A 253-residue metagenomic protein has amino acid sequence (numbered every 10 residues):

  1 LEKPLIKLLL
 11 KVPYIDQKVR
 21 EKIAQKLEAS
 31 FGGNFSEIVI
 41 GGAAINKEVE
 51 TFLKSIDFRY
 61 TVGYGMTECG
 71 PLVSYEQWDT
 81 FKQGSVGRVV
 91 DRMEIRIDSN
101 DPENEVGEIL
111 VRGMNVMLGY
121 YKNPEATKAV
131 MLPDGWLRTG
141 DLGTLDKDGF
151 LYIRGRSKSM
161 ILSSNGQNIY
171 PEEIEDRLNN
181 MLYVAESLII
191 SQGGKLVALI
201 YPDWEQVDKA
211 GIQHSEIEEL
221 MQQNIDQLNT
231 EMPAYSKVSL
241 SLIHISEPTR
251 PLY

Functional and structural regions predicted by a protein language model:
L1-F81, E94, A185: Gly/Ser/Thr-rich phosphate-binding loop
I40, I189, L240-I243: Hydrophobic/anchoring residues in structured secondary elements
S85-S99, H214: Short, basic, helix/turn surface patches
V89, R96, E103-S163: Conserved ATP-binding/catalytic segment of the ANL
M93, G107, L196, S239: Change "...and in nucleic-acid phosphodiester-cleaving endonucleases..." to "...and in nucleic-acid processing enzymes
G113, L118-G119, L142-A234: AMP-binding/adenylate-forming catalytic core of the ANL superfamily
I243-H244, P248-Y253: Single conserved hydrophobic/aromatic residue that forms the stacking wall/gate of nucleotide- or nucleobase-binding
